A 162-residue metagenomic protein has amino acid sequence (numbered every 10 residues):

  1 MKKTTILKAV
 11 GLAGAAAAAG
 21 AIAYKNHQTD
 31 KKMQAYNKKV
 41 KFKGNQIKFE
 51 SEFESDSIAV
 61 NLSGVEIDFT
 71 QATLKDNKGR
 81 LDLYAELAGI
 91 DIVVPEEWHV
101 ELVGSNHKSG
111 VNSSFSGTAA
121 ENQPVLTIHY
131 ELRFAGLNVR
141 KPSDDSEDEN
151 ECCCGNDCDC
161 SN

Functional and structural regions predicted by a protein language model:
M1-T5, D159-N162: Short, Lys/Arg-enriched, disordered terminal segments
K2-H27: Hydrophobic alpha-helical topogenic segments used for membrane insertion/localization
K3-A9, K32, E52, N77 (+1 more regions): Hydrophobic alpha-helical segments and their boundary regions
A23-K38: Transmembrane-cytosolic junction motif
F42-V60, G64-N162: Short, surface-exposed interaction patches in beta-rich subdomains that mediate adhesion/assembly near membranes
